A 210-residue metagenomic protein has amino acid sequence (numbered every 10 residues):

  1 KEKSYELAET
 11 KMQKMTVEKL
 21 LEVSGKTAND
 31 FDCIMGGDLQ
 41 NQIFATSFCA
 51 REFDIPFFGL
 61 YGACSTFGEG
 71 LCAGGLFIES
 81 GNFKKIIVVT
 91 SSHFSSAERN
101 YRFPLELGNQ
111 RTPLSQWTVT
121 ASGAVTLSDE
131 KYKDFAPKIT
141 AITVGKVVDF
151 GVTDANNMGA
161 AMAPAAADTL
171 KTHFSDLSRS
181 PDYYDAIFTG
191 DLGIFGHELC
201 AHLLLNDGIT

Functional and structural regions predicted by a protein language model:
K1-E6, P104-T172, D176: Condensing-enzyme catalytic core mediating Claisen C-C bond formation in acyl metabolism
K1-M35, L39-A45, E52, N157 (+3 more regions): Conserved active-site "lid/cap" helical segment
L7-E9, P56-G68, S115-W117: Active-site nucleophile and cofactor-binding loops and adjacent substrate-binding regions of central metabolic enzymes
E18, Y61-V88, L127: Active-site-proximal alpha-helical scaffold in enzymes
G37-Q42, C64-S65, T90-S96, G145-K146: Acidic, glycine-rich active-site loops and adjacent beta-strand->loop/helix elements that engage anionic groups
A45-S47, A97-R102, L199-C200: Short acidic, glycine/serine/threonine-rich loops at helix termini
S47-Y61, R102-Q110, V148-V152: Glycine/charged-rich beta-loop-alpha catalytic/anionic-binding loops adjacent to active sites
M162, A186-E198: A structural signal for small-residue-enriched, beta-sheet-centric alpha/beta enzyme cores and oligomeric scaffold folds
